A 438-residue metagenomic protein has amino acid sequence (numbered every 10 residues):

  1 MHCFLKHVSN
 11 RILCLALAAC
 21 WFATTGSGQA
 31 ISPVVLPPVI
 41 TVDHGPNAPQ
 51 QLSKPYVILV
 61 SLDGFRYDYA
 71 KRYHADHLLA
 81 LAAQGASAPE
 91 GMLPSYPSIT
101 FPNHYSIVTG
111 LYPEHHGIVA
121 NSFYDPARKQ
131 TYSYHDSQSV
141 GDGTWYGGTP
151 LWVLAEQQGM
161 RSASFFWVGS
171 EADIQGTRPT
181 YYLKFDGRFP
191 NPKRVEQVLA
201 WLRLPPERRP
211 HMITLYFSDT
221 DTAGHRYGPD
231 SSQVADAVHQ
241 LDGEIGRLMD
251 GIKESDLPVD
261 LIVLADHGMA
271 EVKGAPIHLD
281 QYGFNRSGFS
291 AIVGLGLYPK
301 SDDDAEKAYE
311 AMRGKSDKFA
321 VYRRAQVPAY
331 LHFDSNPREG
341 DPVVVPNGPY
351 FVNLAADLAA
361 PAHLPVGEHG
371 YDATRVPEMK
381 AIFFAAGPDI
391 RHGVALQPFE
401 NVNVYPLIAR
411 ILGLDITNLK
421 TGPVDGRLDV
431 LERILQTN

Functional and structural regions predicted by a protein language model:
H2-L13: Bacterial N-terminal signal peptides that target proteins for export
I12-T25: Bacterial N-terminal signal peptides
I31-K54, Y67-Q157, D173-I174: Active-site nucleophile/metal-coordination loop of metallo-enzymes that catalyze phosphate/sulfate and related
L52, N191-R203, I213, T220-L261 (+2 more regions): A long, amphipathic alpha-helix that forms part of the scaffold/cap immediately adjacent to metal-dependent active
S53-V57, Q84-A88, Q157-A163, E207-I213 (+4 more regions): Loop/turn elements at helix/coil->beta-strand transitions in domains of secreted/extracellular proteins
L59, H77, Q240-L279: Metal-dependent active-site segment of extracytoplasmic phospho-/sulfohydrolases and closely related
L111-G228, D317: His/Asp/Glu-rich, glycine-adjacent segments that coordinate divalent cations and/or stabilize oxyanion chemistry on
S290-R410: Active-site neighborhoods of enzymes that stabilize oxyanions during catalysis
